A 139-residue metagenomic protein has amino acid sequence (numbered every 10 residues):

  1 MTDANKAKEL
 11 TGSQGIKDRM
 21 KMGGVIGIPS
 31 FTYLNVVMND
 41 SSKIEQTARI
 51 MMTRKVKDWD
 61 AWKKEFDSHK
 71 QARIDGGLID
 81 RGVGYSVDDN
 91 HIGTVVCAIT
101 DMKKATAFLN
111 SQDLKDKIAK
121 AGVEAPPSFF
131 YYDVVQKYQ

Functional and structural regions predicted by a protein language model:
M1-Q139: Short S/T/G/P-rich N-terminal loop/turn motif that feeds into the first structured element of a domain
